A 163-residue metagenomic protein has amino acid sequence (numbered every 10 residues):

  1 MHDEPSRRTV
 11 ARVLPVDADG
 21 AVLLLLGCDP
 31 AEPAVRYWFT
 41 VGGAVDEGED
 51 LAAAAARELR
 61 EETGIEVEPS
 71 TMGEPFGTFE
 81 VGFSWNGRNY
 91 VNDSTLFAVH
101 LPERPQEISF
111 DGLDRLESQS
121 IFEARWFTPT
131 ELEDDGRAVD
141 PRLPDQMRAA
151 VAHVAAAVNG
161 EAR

Functional and structural regions predicted by a protein language model:
M1-T40, A52: N-terminal strand-loop-strand
P5-R7, A34-Y37, R88-D93, L116-I121: A generic structural micro-feature
P15, L26, A98-H100, R125-T128: Short, well-ordered beta-strand micro-motif
D17-G20, H100-P105, P129-E131: Short loop segments at secondary-structure junctions
V22, S70, S94-L96, I121-A124: Structural motif
E32, R36, P105-R163: Nudix hydrolase/Nudix homology domain
T40-P75: The catalytic Nudix box helix
F79-F110: Active-site-adjacent beta-strand/loop module that shapes the phosphate/pyrophosphate-binding cleft
